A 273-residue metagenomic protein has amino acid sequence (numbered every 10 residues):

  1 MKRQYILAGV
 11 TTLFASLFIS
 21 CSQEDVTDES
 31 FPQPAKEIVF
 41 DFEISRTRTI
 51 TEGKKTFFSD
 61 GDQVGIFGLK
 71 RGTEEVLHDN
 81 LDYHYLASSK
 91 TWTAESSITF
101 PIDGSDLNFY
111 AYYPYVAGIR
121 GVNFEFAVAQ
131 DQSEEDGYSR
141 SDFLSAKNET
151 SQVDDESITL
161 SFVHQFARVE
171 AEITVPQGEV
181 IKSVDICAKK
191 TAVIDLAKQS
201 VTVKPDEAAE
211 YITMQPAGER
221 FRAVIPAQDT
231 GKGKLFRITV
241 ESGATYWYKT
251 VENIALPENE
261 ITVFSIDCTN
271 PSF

Functional and structural regions predicted by a protein language model:
K2-A8, F18-F273: Sec-type signal peptide cleavage vicinity
L13-L17: Sec-dependent N-terminal signal peptides of Gram-positive bacterial secreted proteins and lipoproteins
